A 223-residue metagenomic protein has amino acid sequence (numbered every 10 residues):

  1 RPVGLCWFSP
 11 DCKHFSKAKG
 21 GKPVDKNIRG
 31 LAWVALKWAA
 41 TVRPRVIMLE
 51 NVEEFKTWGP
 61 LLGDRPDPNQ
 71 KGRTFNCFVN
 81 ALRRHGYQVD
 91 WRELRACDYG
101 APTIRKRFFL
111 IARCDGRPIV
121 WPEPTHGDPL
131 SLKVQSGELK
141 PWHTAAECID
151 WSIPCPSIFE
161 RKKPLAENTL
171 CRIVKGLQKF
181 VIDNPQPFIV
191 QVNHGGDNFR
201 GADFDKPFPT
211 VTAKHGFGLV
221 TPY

Functional and structural regions predicted by a protein language model:
R1-L5, D11-G216, T221-Y223: Class I S-adenosyl-L-methionine
